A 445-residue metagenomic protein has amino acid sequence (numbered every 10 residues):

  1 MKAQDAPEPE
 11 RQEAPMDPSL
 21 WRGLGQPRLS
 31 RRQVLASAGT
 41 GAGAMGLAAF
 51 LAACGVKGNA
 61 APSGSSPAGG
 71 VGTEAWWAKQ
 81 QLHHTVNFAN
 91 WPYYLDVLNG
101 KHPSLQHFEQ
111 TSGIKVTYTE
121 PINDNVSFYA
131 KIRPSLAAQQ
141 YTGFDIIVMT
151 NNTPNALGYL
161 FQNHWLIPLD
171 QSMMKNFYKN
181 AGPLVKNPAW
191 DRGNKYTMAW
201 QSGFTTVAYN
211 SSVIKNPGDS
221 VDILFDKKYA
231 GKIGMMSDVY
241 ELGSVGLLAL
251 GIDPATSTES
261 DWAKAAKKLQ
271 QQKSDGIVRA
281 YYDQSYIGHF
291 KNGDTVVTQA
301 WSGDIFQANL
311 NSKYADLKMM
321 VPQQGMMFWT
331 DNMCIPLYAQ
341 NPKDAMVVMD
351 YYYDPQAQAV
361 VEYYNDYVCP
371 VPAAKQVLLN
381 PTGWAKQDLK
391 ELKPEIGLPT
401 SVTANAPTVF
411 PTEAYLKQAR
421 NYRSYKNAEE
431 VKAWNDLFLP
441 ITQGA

Functional and structural regions predicted by a protein language model:
M1-S30, M45-A49: N-terminal secretory signal peptides
P27-A36, A44-V71: N-terminal twin-arginine translocation
V71-N155: Early extracytoplasmic/lumenal segment of secretory-pathway proteins
W77, Q140-M149, I167-T206, K232: A structural signal for short loop-to-beta-strand junctions that line the ligand-binding cleft of periplasmic/secreted
T206-V213, L248-I252, W329-D344, V360-Y363: A bilobed periplasmic-binding-protein/Venus flytrap-type ligand-binding module shared by bacterial periplasmic
G234-D238, L242-G246, P254-M320: Ligand-binding pocket segment of bilobal, Venus flytrap-like solute-binding proteins
P336-A414: Mature extracytoplasmic/periplasmic domains
T403-A445: Conserved C-terminal helix/tail region of periplasmic/extracytoplasmic solute-binding proteins
